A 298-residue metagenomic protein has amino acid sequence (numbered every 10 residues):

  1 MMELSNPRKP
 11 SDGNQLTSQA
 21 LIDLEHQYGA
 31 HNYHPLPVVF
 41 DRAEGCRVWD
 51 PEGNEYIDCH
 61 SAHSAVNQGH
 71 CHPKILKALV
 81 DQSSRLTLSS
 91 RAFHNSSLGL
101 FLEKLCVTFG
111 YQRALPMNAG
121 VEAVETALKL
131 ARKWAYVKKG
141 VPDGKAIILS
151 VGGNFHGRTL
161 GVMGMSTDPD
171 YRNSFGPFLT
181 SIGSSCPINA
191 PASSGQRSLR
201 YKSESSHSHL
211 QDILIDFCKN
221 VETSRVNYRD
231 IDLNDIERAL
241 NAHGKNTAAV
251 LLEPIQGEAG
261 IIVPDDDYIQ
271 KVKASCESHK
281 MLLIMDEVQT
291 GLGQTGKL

Functional and structural regions predicted by a protein language model:
E3-E44, A92: Active-site-adjacent loop/helix segments that line or gate small-molecule/cofactor pockets in enzymes
P37-C59: Active-site and channel-lining beta-strand-loop segments that bind or position nucleotide-derived/phosphorylated
Y56, A62-A92, S96, L100-N118: Glycine-rich phosphate-binding segment of PLP-dependent enzymes
A62, R85-L86, A190-S193, P254-E258: A short, flexible beta-alpha/helix-coil linker loop
A65-Q68, A192, G257-G260, T290-L292: Short, small-residue-enriched loops and turns at beta-alpha junctions that line or gate enzyme active sites
E103-A249: PLP-dependent aspartate aminotransferase-fold enzymes
L233-D235, N246, I262-T295: Catalytic PLP-binding core of fold-type I/II PLP enzymes
H243-I261: Short acidic, glycine-rich surface-loop motifs adjacent to enzyme active sites
